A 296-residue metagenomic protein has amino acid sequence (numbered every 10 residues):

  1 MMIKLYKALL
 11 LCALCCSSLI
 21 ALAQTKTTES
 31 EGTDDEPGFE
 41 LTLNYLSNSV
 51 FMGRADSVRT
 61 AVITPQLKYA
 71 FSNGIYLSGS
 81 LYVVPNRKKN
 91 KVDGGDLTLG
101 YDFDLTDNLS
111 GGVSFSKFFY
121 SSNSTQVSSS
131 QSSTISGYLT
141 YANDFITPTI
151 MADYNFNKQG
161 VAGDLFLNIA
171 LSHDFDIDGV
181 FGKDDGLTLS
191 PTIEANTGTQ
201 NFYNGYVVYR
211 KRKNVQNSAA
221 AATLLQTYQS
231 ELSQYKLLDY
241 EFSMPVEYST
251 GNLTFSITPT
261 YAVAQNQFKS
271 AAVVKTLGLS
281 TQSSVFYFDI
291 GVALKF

Functional and structural regions predicted by a protein language model:
M1-D35, K269-Q282, Y287, A293-F296: Cleavable N-terminal export/targeting peptides
T25-V84: Short glycine/proline- and aromatic-enriched beta-strand/turn motifs that initiate or cap beta-hairpins
K26-P37, L105-G111, A142-F145, V161-A162 (+2 more regions): Short loop/turn motifs that connect adjacent beta-strands in outer-membrane beta-barrel proteins
S30, F51-D56, V84-N90, S122-S128 (+3 more regions): Outer-membrane beta-barrel domain signature
P37, R59-I63, K91-G95, S129-I135 (+4 more regions): Residues that define the transmembrane beta-barrel architecture of outer-membrane proteins
L41-S47, Y69, L77-L81, V113-K117 (+3 more regions): Transmembrane beta-barrel strands of outer-membrane/channel proteins
L43-Y45, P65-F71, L97-Y101, G137-N143 (+6 more regions): Residues on the lipid-exposed face of transmembrane beta-strands in outer-membrane beta-barrel proteins
D153-S283, L294-F296: Outer-membrane beta-barrel transmembrane domain signature
